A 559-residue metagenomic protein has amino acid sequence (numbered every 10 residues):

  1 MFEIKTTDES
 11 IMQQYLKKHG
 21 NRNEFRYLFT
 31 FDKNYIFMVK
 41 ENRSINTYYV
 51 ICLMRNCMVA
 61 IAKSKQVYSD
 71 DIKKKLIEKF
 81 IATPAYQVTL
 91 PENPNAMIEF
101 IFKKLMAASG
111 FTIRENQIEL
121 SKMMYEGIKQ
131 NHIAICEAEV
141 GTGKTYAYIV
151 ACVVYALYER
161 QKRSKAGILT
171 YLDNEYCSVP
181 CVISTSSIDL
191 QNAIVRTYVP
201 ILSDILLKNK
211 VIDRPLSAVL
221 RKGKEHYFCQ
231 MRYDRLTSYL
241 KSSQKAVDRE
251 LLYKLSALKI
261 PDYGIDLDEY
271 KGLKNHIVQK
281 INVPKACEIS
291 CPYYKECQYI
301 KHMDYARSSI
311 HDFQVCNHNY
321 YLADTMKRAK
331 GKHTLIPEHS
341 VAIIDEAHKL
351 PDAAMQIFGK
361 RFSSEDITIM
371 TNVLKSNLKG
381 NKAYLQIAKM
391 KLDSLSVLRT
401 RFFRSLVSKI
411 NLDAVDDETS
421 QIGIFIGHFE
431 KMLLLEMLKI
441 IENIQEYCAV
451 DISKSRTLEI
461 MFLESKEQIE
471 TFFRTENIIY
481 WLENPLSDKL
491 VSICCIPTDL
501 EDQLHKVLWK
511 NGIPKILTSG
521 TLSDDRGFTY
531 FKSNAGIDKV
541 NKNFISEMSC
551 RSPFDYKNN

Functional and structural regions predicted by a protein language model:
K74-N93: Interdomain "pre-motor" coupling segment immediately N-terminal to P-loop NTPase/helicase cores
L90-C136, V150: Conserved pre-motif I regulatory segment
P91-K103, E159-Q314, H318-N319, K379 (+1 more regions): A substrate-engagement module of RecA-like helicase motors
Q130-A134, V179, I513: Pre-Walker A (Motif I) flank of P-loop NTPase domains
V140: The conserved Walker
K144-T145: Conserved lysine of the Walker
Y148-V150, V154, D189-N192, R196-P200 (+2 more regions): Signature of the SF2 helicase/ATPase Hel1-core->accessory helical subdomain module
K285-D312, T325-H333, I440-N559: A contiguous, basic/glycine-rich beta-loop/short-helix subdomain that forms a polymer-engagement track
